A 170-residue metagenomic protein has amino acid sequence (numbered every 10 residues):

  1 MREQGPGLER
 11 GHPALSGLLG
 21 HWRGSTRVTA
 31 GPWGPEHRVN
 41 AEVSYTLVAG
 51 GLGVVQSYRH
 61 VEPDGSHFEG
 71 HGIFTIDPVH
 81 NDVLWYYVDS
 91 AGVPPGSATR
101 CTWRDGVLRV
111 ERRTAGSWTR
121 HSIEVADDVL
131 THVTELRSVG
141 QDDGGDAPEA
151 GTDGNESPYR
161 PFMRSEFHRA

Functional and structural regions predicted by a protein language model:
M1-A170: Hydrophobic small-molecule pocket/channel-lining residues, especially in calycin-type beta-barrels
